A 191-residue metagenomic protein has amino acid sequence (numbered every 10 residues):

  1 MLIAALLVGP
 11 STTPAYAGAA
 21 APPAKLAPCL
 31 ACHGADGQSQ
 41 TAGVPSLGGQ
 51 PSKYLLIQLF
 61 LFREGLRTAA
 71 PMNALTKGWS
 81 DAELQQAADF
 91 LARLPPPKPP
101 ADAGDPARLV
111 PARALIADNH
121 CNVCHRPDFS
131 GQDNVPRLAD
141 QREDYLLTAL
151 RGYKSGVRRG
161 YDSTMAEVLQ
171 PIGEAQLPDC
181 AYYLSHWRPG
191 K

Functional and structural regions predicted by a protein language model:
M1-S11, P22: Bacterial N-terminal signal peptides
Y16-Q38, P99-P127, R142: Sequence/structural segment immediately N-terminal to covalent heme-attachment motifs in c-type and related
P22, G37-T68, N73-W79, A117 (+3 more regions): Gly/Gly-Pro-rich "capping" loops immediately C-terminal to redox-active cysteine motifs in periplasmic/lumenal
L26, T41, A92, I116 (+2 more regions): Generic helix-packing signal
A27-L30, I57, D89, A114 (+2 more regions): Generic structural signal for well-ordered, non-membrane alpha-helices
P28, Y54, P71-A74, Q86 (+6 more regions): Extracytoplasmic/secreted proteins, especially bacterial periplasmic and envelope-associated proteins
Q38-S39, T68, R93-A107, N122 (+3 more regions): Inter-heme linker and motif-flanking segments adjacent to c-type heme-binding CXXCH motifs in c-type cytochromes
K77-P99, D144, Q170-K191: C-terminal capping alpha-helices of c-type cytochrome domains
